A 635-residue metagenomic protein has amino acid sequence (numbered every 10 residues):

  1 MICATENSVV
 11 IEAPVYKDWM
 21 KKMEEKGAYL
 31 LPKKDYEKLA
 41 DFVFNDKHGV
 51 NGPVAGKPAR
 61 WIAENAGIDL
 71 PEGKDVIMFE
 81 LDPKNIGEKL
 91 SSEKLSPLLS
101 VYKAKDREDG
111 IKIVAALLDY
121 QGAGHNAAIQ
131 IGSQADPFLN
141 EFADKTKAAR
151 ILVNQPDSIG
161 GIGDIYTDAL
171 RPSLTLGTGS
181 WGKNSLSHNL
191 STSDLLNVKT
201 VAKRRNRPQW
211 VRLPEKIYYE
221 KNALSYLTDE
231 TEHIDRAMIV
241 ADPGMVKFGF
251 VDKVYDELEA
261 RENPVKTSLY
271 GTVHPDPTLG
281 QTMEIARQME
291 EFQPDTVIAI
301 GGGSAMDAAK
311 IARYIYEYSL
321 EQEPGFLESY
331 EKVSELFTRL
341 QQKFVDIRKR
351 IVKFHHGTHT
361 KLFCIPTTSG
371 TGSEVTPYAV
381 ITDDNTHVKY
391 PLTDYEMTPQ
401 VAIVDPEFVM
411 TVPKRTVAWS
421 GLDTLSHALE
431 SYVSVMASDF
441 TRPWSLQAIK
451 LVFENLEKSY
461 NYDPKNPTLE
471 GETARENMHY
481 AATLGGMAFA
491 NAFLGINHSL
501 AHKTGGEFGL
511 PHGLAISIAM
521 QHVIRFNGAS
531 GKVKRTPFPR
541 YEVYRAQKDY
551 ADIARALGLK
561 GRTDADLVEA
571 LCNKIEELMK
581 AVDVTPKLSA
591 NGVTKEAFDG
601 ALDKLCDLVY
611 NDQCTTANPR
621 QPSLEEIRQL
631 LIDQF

Functional and structural regions predicted by a protein language model:
M1-N85, K112: ALDH superfamily catalytic-core signature
S8-I11, L95-D106, G124-I131, M410 (+3 more regions): Short, well-ordered beta-strand elements within core beta-sheets of diverse protein domains
E25, V375-A492: Carboxylate- and glycine-rich phosphate/diphosphate-binding segment that chelates Mg2+/Mn2+
I68-P208: Conserved C-terminal structural/oligomerization subdomain of aldehyde/semialdehyde dehydrogenase
Q209-T296, L588-S589: ATP/NTP phosphate-donor binding region
G280-R287, E291-E407: Glycine/threonine-rich beta-strand-loop-alpha-helix active-site module that forms ligand/phosphate-binding
G513-G600: Gly/Pro-rich interdomain helix-loop hinge
A597-F635: Short, amphipathic C-terminal "tail helix"
